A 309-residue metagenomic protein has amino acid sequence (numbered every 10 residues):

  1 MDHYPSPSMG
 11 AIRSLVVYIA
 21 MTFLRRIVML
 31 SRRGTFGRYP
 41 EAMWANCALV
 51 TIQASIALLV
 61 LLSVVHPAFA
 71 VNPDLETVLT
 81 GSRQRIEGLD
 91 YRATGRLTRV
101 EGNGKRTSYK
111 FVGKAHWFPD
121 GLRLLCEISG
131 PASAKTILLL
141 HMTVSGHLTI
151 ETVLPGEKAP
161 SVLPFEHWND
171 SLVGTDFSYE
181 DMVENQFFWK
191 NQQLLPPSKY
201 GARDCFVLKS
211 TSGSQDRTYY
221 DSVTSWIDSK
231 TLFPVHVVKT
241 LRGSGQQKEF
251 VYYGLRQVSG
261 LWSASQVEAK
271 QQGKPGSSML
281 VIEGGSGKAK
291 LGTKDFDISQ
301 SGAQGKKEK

Functional and structural regions predicted by a protein language model:
H3-Y4, L24: Short hydrophobic targeting helices and cationic amphipathic motifs that mediate membrane/organellar targeting
R13, R25-R26, R32-R33, R38: Basic polycationic patches enriched in arginine
A68-A70: Boundary at the C-terminal end of the N-terminal hydrophobic targeting segment
P73-G156, Q193: N-terminal mature ectodomain segment of secretory-pathway/periplasmic proteins
T149-E151, A159-S161, D170-L172, F177-N185 (+1 more regions): Gly/Pro-enriched, hydrophobic low-complexity segments that function as extracytoplasmic propeptides/linkers
